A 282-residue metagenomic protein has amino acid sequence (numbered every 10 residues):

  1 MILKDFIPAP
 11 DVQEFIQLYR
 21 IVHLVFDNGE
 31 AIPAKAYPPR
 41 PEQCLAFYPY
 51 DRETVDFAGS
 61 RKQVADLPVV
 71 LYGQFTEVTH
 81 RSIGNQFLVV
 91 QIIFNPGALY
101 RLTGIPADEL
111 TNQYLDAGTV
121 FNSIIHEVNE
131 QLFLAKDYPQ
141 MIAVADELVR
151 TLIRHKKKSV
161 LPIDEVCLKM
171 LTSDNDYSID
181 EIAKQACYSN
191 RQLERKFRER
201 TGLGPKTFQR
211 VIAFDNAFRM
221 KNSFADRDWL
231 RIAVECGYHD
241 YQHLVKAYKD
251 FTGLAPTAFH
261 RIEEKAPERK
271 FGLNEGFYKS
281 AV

Functional and structural regions predicted by a protein language model:
M1-D164, M170-T172, S178-D180, A186-N190 (+3 more regions): Alpha-helical bundle regulatory/interaction domains
F47, E147, K184, R195 (+2 more regions): Generic detector of well-ordered secondary structure
F133, R150, N175, R198 (+2 more regions): A broad detector of the eukaryotic-type serine/threonine protein kinase catalytic domain
S159, M170, T201-K221, A247 (+1 more regions): Alpha-helical DNA-contacting segments of helix-turn-helix folds
D180-V211, A233-A255: Basic/polar phosphate-binding segments, predominantly the helix-turn-helix DNA-binding elements of transcriptional
